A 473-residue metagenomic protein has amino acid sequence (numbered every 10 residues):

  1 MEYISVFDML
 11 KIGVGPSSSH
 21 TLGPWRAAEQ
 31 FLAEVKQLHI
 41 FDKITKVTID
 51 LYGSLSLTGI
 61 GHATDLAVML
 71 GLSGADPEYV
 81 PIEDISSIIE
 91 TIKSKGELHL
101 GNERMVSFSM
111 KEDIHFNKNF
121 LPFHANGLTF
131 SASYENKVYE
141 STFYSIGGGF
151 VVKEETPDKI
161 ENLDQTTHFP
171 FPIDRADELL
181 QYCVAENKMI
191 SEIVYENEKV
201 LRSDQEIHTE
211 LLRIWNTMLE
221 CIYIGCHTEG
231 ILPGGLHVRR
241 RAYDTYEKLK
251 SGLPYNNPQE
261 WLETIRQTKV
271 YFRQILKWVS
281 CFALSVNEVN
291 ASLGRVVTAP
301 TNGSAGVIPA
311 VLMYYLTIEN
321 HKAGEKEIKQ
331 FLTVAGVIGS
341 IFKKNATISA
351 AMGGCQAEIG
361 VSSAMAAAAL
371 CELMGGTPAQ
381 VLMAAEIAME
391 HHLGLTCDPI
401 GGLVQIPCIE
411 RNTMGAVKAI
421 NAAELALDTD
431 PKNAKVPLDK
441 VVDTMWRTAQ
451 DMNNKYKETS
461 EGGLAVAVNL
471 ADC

Functional and structural regions predicted by a protein language model:
L10-A28, S292-V311, C355-S363: Conserved phosphate/anionic-ligand binding catalytic regions in large, soluble enzymes, centered on
S19-K36, P309-H321, A367-G375: Alpha-helical support elements that line or immediately flank enzyme active sites and cofactor-binding pockets
L66-I88, N117, L121, M365-E372 (+3 more regions): C-terminal domain-closing interface element
P77-I265: C-terminal regulatory domains involved in ligand/effector binding and gene-expression control
A185-W215, L219-G225, E229, I400-C473: A structured, mid-to-C-terminal "fold-capping" secondary-structure block
Q205-G354, G463-C473: Accessory "access/gating" subregions that flank catalytic or transport cores
I275, P300, S304, E327 (+6 more regions): Secondary-structure capping and boundary motifs in well-ordered enzyme cores
K322, V334, S340-T413, L425-A434: Hydrophobic alpha-helical bundle architecture
